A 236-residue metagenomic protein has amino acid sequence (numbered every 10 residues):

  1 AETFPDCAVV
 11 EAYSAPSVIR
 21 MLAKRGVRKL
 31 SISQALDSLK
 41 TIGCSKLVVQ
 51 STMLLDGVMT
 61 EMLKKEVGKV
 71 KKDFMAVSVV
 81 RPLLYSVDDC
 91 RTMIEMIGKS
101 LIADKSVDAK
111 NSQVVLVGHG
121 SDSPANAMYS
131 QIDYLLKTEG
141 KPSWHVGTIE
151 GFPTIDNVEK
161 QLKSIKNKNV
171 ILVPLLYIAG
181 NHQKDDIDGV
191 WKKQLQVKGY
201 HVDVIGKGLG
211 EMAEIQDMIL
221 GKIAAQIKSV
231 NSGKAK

Functional and structural regions predicted by a protein language model:
A1-K236: Active-site-proximal alpha-helix that buttresses catalytic centers in soluble enzyme cores
